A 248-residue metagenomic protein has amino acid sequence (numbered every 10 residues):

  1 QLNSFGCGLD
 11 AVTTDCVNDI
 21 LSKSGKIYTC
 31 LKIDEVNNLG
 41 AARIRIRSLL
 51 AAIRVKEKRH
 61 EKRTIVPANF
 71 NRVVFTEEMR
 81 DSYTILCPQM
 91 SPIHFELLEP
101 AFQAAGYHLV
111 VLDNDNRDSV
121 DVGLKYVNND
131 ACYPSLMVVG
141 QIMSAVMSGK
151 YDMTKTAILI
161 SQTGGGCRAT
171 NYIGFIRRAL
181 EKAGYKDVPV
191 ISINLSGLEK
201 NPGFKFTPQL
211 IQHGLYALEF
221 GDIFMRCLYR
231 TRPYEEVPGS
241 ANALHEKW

Functional and structural regions predicted by a protein language model:
Q1-W248: An N-terminal assembly and electron-transfer interface module characteristic of large anaerobic redox and radical
